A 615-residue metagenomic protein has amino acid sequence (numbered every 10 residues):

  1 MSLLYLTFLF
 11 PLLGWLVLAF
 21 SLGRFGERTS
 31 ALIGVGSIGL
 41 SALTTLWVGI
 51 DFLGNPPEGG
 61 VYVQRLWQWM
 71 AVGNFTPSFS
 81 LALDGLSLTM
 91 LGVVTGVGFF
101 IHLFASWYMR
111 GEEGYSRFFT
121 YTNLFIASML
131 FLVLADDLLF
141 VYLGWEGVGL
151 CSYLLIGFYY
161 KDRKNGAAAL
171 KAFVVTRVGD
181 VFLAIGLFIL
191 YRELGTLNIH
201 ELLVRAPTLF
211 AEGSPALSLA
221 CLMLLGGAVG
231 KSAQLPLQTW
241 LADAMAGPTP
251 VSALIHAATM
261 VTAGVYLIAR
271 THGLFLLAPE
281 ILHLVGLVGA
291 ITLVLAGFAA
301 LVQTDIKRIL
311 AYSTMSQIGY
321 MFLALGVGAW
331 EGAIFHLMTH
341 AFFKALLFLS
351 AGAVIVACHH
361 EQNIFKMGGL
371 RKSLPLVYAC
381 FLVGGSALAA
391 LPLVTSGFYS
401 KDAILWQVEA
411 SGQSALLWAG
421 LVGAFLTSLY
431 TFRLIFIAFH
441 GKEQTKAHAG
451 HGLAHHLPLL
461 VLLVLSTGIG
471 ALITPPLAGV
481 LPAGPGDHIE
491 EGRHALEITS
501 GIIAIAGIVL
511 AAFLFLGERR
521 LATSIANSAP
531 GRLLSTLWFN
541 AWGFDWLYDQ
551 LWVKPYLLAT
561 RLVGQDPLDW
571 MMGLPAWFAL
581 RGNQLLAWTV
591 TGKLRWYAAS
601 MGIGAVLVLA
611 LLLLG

Functional and structural regions predicted by a protein language model:
M1-L9, F25-L32, F75-V93, F131-G144 (+6 more regions): Membrane-entry segments of alpha-helical transmembrane domains in multi-pass membrane proteins
S2-Y5, S21-T120, R192-S214, T239 (+4 more regions): Transmembrane helix-loop-helix hairpins at membrane boundaries of multipass inner-membrane proteins
F8-G23, F99-F100, V229, L293: N-terminal signal-anchor/start-transfer transmembrane helix
G36-G54, G179-I189, L382-A389, P458-P475 (+3 more regions): Hydrophobic alpha-helical membrane-insertion segments
L46, K344, F425-F432, A504-I525: Hydrophobic alpha-helical membrane-embedded segments
N74, V480-A495, G517-G615: Aromatic-capped, Gly/Pro-kinked transmembrane alpha-helices
L86, G96, F100-V141, L150-H451 (+1 more regions): Hydrophobic transmembrane alpha-helices and their helix-loop junctions in integral membrane proteins
H448-L510: Hard-cation-handling environments
